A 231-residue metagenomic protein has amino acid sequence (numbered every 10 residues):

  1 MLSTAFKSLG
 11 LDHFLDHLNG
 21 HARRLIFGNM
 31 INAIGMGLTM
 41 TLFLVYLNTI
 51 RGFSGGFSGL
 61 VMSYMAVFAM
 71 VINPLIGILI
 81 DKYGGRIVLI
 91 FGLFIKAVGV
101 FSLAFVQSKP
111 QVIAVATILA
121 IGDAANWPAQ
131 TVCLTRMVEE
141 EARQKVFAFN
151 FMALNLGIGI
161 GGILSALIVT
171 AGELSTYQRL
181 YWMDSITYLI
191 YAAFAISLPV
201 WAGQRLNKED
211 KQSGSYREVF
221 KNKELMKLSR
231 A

Functional and structural regions predicted by a protein language model:
M1-A22, V200-A231: Juxtamembrane intracellular "pre-TM" segments in multi-pass secondary transporters
L9-V67, M226-A231: Helix-loop boundary and gating motifs at the non-cytosolic
T49, I160-L180: Transmembrane alpha-helix termini and helix-breaking/packing motifs in multi-pass membrane transporters
A66-P74, G159: Residue-level signature of mid-helix packing/kink "hotspots" within the transmembrane helices of 12-pass Major
I87-S102, S185: Structural signature of the two symmetry-related core transmembrane helices
A104-A116: Helix-loop junctions at membrane interfaces in 12-TM secondary transporters
T117-L154: Cytoplasmic helix-loop-helix junction between adjacent transmembrane helices in 12-TM secondary transporters
I186-L206: C-terminal membrane-cytosol helix-exit motif in multi-pass small-molecule transporters
